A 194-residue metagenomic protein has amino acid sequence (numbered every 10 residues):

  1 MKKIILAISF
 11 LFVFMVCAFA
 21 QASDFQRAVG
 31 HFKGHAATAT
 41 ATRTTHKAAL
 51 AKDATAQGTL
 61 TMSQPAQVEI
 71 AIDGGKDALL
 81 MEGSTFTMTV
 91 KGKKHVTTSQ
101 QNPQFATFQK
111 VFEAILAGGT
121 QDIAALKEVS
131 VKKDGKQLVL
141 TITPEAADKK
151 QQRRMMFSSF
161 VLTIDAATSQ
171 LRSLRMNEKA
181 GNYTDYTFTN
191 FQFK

Functional and structural regions predicted by a protein language model:
M1-I4: Positively charged n-region of N-terminal signal peptides that target proteins for export
A7-C17: Bacterial N-terminal signal peptides
V16-A56, S63, Q67: N-terminal leader/targeting segments and the immediate start of mature chains
T42-A48, A71-D73, T89-K91, M176-K179: A generic structural motif
A54-Q57, G75, E82-G83, M155-F160 (+1 more regions): Short, surface-exposed coil-to-beta transition loops
T59-K110, T184: An acidic-aromatic
K94-Q137: Flexible, surface-exposed loop/linker segments and immediately adjacent secondary-structure boundaries
A124-K127, V131-K194: Gly/Pro-enriched, hydrophobic low-complexity segments that function as extracytoplasmic propeptides/linkers
